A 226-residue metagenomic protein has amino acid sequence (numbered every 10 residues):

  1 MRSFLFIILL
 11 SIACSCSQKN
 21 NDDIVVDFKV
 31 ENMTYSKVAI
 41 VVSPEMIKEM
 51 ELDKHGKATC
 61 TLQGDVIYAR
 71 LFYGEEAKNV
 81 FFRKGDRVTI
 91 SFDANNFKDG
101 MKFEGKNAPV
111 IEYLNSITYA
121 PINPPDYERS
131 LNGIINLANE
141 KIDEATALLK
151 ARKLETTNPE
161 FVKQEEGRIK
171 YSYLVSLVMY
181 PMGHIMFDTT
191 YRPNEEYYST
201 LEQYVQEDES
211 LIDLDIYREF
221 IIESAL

Functional and structural regions predicted by a protein language model:
M1-L5: Positively charged n-region of N-terminal signal peptides that target proteins for export
I12-S15: C-terminal motif of bacterial Sec signal peptides marking the signal peptidase cleavage site
S17-Q164, R168, V175-M179: A non-transmembrane, solvent-exposed segment enriched in polar/low-complexity residues
E166-L226: Extended amphipathic alpha-helical segments with heptad-repeat/coiled-coil character used for oligomerization, fusion
